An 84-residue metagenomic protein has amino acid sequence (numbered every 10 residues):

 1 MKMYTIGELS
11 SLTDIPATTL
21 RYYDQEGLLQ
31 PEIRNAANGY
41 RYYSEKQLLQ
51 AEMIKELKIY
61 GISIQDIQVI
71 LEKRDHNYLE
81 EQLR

Functional and structural regions predicted by a protein language model:
K2-I6, E45-R84: Arg/Lys-rich, alpha-helical DNA-contact motif
K2-T19: Polyanion-binding surface elements
E8-S11, Q25, V69: Alpha-helical residues within the helix-turn-helix
L20-R34: Major-groove DNA-recognition helix of helix-turn-helix-type DNA-binding domains
L20-Y23, Y43, I54: Conserved hydrophobic/aromatic packing and binding residues within compact polymer-binding modules
I33-A51: Short helix-start
